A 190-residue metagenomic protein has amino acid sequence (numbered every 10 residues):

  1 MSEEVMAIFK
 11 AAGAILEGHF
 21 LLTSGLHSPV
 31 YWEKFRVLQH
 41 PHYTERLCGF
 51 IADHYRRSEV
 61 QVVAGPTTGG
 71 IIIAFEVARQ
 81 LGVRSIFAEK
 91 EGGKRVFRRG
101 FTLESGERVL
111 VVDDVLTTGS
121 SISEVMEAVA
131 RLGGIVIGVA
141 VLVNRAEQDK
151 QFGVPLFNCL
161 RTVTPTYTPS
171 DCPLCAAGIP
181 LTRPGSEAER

Functional and structural regions predicted by a protein language model:
M1-R57, E187-R190: Active-site-facing substrate-recognition patch
S2-I8, M126-R190: PRPP-dependent phosphoribosyltransferase catalytic core
Y55, V77-A78, V129, D149: A generic structural signal for well-ordered alpha-helical segments
S58-T67: Short glycine-rich phosphate-binding loop at a beta-alpha junction
E59, E104-G106, F152, T168: Residue-level preference for short coil/turn positions at secondary-structure junctions
A64, I86, L110, I137-A140 (+1 more regions): Hydrophobic/aromatic beta-strand patches that form the interior of the parallel beta-sheet core in alpha/beta enzyme
I73-L110, T118-S120, L174: Short, glycine/charge-rich flexible loops or terminal/linker lids adjacent to PRPP-binding catalytic cores
L103-A140: A contiguous pocket-lining binding segment that forms or flanks enzyme active sites
